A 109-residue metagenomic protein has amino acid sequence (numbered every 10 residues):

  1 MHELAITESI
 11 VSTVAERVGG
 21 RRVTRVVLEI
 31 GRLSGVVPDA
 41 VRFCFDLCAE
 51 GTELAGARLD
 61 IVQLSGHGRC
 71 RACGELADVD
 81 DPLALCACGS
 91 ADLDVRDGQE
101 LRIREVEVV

Functional and structural regions predicted by a protein language model:
M1-A55: Long, charged N-terminal interaction/targeting segments
G20, D80, V95-D97: A generic structural micro-feature
R22-V27, R58-D60, L85, E100: Residues at or immediately flanking beta-strands
S34, P38-I61, A72, V95-L101 (+1 more regions): A short Gly-Trp-Pro
Q63-H67, D81-A84, Q99: Short metal-coordination and nucleic-acid-contact micro-motifs, chiefly zinc-binding Cys/His arrays
C70-C73, L85-C88: Short cysteine-rich clusters marking metal-coordination/redox-active sites
L76-A77, S90-L93: Cys/His-rich microdomains that often coordinate metals
